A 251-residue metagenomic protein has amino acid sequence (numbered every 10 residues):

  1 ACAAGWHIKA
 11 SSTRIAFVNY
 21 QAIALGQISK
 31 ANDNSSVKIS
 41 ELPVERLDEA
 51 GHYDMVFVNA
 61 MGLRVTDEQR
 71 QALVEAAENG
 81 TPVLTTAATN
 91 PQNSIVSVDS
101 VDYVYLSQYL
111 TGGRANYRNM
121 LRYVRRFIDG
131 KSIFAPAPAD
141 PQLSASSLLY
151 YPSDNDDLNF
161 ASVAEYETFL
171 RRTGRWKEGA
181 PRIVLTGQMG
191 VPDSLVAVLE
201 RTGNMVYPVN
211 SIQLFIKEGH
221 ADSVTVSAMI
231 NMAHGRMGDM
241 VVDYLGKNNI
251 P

Functional and structural regions predicted by a protein language model:
A1-P251: An N-terminal assembly and electron-transfer interface module characteristic of large anaerobic redox and radical
